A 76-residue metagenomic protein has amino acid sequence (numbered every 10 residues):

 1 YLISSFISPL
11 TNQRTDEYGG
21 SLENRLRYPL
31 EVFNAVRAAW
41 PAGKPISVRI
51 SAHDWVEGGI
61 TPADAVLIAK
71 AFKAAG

Functional and structural regions predicted by a protein language model:
Y1-G76: Alpha/beta enzyme core
